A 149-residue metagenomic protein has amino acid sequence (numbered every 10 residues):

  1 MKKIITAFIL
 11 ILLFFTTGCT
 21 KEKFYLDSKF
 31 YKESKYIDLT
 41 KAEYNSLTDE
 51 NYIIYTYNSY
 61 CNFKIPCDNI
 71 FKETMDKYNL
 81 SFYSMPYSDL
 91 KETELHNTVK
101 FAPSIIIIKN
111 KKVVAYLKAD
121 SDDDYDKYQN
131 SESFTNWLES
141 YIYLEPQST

Functional and structural regions predicted by a protein language model:
M1-I4: Positively charged n-region of N-terminal signal peptides that target proteins for export
F15-G18: C-terminal motif of bacterial Sec signal peptides marking the signal peptidase cleavage site
T20-E22: Bacterial signal peptide processing site
T40-K77: Local sequence-structure signature of Cys/Sec-based thiol-disulfide redox active-site neighborhoods
I53-I54, F82, I105: Hydrophobic beta-strand anchors of alpha/beta hydrolase catalytic cores
N58, N79-T93: Thiol-based oxidoreductase modules, predominantly thioredoxin-like and allied folds used for disulfide exchange
H96-K109: Structural micro-motif
I107-T149: Non-catalytic, surface beta->alpha helical segment in thiol-disulfide oxidoreductase systems
